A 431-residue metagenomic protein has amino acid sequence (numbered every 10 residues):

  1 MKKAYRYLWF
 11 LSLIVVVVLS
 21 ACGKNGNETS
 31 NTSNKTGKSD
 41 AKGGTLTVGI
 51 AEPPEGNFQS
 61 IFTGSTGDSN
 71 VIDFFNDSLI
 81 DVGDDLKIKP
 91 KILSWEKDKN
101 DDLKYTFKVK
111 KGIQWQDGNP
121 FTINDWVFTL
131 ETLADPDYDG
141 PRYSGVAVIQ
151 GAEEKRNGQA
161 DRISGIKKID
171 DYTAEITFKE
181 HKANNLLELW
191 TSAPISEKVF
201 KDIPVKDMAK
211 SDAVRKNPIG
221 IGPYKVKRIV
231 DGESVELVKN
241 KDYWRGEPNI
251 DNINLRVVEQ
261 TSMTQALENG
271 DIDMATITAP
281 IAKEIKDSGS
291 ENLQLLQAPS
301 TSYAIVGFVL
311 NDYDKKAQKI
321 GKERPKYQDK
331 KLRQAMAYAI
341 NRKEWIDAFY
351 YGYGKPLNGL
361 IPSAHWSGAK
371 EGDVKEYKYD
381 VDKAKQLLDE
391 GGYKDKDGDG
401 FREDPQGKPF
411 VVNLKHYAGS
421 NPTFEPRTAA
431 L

Functional and structural regions predicted by a protein language model:
V18-A21: C-terminal motif of bacterial Sec signal peptides marking the signal peptidase cleavage site
G49-N100, I219: N-terminal lobe/hinge region of extracytoplasmic solute-binding protein
S94-R142, E175, A266, K326-Y327: Aromatic- and charge-enriched surface segment that lines or borders ligand/interaction sites
S144-D202: Surface-exposed binding/hinge segments that line and control ligand-binding clefts or catalytic entry sites
L189-P248, N252, V381-D382, Q386: Gly/Pro-rich hinge or "lid" segments in bacterial periplasmic/extracellular proteins
D207-R215, N240-D287: Ligand-site clamp/hinge motif
V238-K241, Y303-K331, A348: A bilobed periplasmic-binding-protein/Venus flytrap-type ligand-binding module shared by bacterial periplasmic
K326-A430: Append "and occasionally in soluble cytosolic enzymes with long acidic Gly/Pro-rich linkers
